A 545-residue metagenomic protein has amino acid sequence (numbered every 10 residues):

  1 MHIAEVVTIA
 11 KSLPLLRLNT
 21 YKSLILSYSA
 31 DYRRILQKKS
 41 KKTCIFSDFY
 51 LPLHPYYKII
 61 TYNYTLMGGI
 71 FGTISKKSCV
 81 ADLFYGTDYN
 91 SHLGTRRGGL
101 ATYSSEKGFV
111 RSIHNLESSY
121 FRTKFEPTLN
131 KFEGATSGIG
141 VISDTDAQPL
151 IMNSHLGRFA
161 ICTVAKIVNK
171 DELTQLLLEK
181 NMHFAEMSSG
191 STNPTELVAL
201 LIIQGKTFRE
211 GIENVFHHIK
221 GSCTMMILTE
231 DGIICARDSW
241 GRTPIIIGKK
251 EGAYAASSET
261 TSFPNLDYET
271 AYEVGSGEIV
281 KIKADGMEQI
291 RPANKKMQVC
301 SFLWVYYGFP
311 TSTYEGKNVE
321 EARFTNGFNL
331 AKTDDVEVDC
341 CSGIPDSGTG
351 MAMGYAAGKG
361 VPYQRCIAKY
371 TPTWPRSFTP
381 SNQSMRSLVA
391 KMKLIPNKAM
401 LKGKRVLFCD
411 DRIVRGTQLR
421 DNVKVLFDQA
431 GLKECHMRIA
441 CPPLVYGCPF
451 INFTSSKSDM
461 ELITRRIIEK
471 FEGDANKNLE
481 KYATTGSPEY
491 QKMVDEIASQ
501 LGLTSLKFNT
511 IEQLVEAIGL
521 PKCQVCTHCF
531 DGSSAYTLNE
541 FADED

Functional and structural regions predicted by a protein language model:
M1-T8: Short alpha-helix boundary/capping segments
K11, Y21, I25-Y28, R34-I35 (+1 more regions): Short, positively charged and aromatic/hydrophobic N-terminal segments
N63-G275, K281-V338, I344: Conserved short alpha-helical segments that host acidic/polar catalytic motifs at enzyme active sites
G94, E337-S347, M351, H436 (+1 more regions): Short glycine-rich phosphate-binding loop at a beta-alpha junction
D231-G232, D267-E273, K424-D545: PRPP-dependent phosphoribosyltransferase catalytic core
M287-V299, G350-M351, Y355-V361, R365: Terminal amphipathic helices with adjacent charged low-complexity linkers/tails
C341, G348-Y355, K359, Y363 (+2 more regions): Extended, hydrophobic alpha-helical segments in both membrane/secreted and soluble proteins
G360-V406, G416-T417, V445-K457: Short, glycine/charge-rich flexible loops or terminal/linker lids adjacent to PRPP-binding catalytic cores
